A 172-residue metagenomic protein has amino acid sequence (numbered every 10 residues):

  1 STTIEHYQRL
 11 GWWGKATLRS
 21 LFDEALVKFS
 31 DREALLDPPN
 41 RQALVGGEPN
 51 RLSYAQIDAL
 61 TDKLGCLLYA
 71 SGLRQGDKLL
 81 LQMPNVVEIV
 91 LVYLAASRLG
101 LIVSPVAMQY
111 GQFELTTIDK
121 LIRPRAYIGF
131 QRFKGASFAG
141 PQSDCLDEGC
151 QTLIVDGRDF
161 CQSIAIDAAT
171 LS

Functional and structural regions predicted by a protein language model:
Y7-A16, R158-S172: Flexible, low-complexity linker/hinge segments
W12-G14, D31-V86, V90-L94, G111-T116 (+1 more regions): Conserved AMP-binding/adenylate-forming core of the ANL superfamily
R19, D58-T61, A139: Hydrophobic face of alpha-helices
F22: Short, conserved alpha-helix that lines the donor NDP-sugar binding/gating region of sugar-transfer enzymes
A25-D31: Flexible acidic/glycine-rich loop/turn elements at helix↔coil and beta-strand↔loop transitions within catalytic cores
A70-S71, R98-A168: Structural core segment of the AMP-binding/adenylate-forming
